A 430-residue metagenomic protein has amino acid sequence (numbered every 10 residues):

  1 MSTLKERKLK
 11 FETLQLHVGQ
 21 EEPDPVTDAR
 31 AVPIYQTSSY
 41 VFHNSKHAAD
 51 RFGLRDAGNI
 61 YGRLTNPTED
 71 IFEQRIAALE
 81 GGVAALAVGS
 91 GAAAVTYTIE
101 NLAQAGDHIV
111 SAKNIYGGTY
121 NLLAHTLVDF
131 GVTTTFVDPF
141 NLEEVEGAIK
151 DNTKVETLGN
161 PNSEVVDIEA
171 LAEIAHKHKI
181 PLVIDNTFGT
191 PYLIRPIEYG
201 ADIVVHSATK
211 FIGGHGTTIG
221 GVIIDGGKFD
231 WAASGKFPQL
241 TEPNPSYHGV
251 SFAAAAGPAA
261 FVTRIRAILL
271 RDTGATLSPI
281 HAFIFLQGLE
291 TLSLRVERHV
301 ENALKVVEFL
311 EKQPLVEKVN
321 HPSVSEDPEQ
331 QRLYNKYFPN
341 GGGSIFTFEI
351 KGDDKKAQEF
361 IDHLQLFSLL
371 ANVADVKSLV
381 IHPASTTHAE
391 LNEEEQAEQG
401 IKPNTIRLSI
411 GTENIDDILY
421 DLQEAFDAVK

Functional and structural regions predicted by a protein language model:
S2, V83, A124, I168 (+4 more regions): PLP-dependent enzyme catalytic core of the Aspartate aminotransferase-like
S2-N66, Q74, I406: N-terminal "arm"/small-domain region of PLP-dependent enzymes with the aminotransferase-like
T3-R7, P23, A85-K312, N320: Conserved PLP-enzyme active-site core in the AAT-like
N44-T96, G118-H125: Conserved N-terminal alpha-helix of the aminotransferase class I/II PLP-enzyme fold
I224, T347-E349, S409-G411: Short hydrophobic/aromatic beta-strand micro-patches that form the beta-sheet surface supporting nucleotide- or nucleic
T273-T276, I280-A282, Q287, T291 (+4 more regions): Conserved small-domain helix->loop->beta segment predominantly found in fold-type I
